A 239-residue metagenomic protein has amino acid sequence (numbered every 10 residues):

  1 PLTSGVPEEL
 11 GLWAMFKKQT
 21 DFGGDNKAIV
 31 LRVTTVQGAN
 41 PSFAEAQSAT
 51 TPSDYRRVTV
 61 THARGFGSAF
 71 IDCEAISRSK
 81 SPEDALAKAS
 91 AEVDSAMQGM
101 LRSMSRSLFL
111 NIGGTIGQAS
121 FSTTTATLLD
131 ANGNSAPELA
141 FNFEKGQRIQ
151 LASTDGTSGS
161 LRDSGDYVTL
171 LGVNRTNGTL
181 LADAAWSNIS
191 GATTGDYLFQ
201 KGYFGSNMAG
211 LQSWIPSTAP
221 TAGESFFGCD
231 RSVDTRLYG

Functional and structural regions predicted by a protein language model:
P1-V36, N40, A49-G239: Core alpha/beta structural scaffold of self-assembling particle/tube/pore-forming proteins
